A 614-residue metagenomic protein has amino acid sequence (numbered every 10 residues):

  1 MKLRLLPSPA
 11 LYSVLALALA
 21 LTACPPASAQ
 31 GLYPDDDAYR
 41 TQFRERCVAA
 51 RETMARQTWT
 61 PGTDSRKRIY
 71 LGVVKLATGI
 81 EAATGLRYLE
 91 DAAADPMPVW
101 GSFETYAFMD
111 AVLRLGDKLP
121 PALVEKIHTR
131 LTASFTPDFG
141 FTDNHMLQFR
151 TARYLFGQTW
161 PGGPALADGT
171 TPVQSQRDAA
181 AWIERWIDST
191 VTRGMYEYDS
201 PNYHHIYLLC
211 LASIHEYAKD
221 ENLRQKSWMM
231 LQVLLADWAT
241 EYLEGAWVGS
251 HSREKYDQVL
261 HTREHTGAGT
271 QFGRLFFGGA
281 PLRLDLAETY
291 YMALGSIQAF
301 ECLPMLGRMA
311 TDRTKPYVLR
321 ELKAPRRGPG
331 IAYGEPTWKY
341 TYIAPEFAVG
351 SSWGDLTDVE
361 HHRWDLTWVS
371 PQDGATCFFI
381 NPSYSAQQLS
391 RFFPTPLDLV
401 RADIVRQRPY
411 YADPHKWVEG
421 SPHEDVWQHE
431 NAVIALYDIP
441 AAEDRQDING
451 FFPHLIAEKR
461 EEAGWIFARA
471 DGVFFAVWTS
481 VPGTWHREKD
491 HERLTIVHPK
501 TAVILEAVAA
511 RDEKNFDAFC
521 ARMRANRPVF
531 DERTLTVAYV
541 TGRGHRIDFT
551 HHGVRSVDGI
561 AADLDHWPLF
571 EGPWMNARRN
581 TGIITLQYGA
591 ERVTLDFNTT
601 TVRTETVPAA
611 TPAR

Functional and structural regions predicted by a protein language model:
M1-S8: N-terminal secretory signal peptides that target proteins for export/translocation
P9-A23: Bacterial N-terminal signal peptides
A23, A27-A29: Boundary at the C-terminal end of the N-terminal hydrophobic targeting segment
Q30-Q148, W160-P161, Q174-I183, G279-R614: Ser/Thr/Asn(+Pro)-rich, low-complexity disordered segments
E90-A94, V112-H204, L208, A212-A239: Eukaryote-skewed repeat-based solenoidal scaffolds used as protein-protein interaction platforms, primarily
N202-L208, R253-G267, L306-R313: Short flexible/disordered coil segments
C210, W238-E241, W353-G354, H361-H362: A short acidic (Asp/Glu
A212, Q225-T289: Extended amphipathic alpha-helical segments with heptad-repeat/coiled-coil character used for oligomerization, fusion
